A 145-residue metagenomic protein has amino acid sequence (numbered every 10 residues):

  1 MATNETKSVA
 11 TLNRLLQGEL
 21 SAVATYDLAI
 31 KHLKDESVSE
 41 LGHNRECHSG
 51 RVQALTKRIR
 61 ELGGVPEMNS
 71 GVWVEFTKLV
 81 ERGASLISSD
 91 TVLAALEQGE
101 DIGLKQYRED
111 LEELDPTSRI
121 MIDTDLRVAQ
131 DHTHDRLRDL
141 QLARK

Functional and structural regions predicted by a protein language model:
A2-L33, D90-E113: Alpha-helical bundle segments that constitute or directly flank the non-heme di-iron/ferroxidase center
K7-L15, L33-A54, S89-L93, S118-D131: Alpha-helical scaffold segments that form or flank carboxylate-/histidine-based iron centers
V9, L16, L20, I30 (+7 more regions): Generic structural concept
A22, R51-A54, G103-L104, T133-H134: Hydrophobic side chains within alpha-helical segments
I30-V38, G64, E112-P116, L142: Short, flexible helix-adjacent loops and helix caps
S37-V72, R136-Q141: Conserved alpha-helical segments that form or flank metal/cofactor-binding pockets of metalloenzymes
Q53-T91, A95-L104: Carboxylate-rich helix-loop segments that flank metal/cofactor sites and access channels in metalloenzymes
G99-K145: Preference for long, well-ordered alpha-helical segments
